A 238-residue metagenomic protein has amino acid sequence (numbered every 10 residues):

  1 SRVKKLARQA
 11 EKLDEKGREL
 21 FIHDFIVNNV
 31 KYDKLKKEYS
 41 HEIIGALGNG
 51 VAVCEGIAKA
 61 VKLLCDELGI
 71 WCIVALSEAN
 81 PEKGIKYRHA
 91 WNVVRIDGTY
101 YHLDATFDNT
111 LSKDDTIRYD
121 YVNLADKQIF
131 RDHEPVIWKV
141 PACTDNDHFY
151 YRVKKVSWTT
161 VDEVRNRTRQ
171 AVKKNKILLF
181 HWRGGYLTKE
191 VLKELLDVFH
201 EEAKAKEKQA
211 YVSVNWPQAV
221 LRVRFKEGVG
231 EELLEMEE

Functional and structural regions predicted by a protein language model:
S1-A46: Secondary-structure boundary elements
S1-D14, A46, A125-E238: N-terminal accessory/pre-domain segments preceding catalytic cores
R8-Q9, G48, E78-Y87, E232: Intrinsically disordered, low-complexity coil segments
A10-R18, N49-I57, G84, D114: Extracytoplasmic/periplasmic, Sec-exported soluble proteins
H23-V27, K62, K193-L196, H200: Generic solvent-exposed, charged/amphipathic alpha-helical segments that serve as macromolecular interface scaffolds
D33, D104, S213-P217: Acidic/polar residues at beta-strand termini and the immediately following turn/coil
K37-A52, G56-L63: Conserved active-site-adjacent core of cysteine acyl-enzyme catalytic domains
G56-Q128: Hydrophobic/aromatic-rich core segments of domains that either
